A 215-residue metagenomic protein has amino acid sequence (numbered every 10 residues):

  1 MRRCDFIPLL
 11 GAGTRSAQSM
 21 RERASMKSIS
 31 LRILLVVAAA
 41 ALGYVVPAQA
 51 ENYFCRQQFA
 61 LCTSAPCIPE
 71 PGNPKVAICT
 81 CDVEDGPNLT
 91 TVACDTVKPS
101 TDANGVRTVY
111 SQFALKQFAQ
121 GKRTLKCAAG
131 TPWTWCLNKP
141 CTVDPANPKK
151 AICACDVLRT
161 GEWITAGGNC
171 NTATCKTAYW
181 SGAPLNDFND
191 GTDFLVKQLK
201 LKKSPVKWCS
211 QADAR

Functional and structural regions predicted by a protein language model:
M1-S25: Short hydrophobic alpha-helices and adjacent helix-cap/hinge residues
L9-L10, A39, A114, K207: Enrichment for repetitive, rod-forming helical segments
G13, L34-G43: Bacterial N-terminal signal peptides
S28-I29: Bacterial Sec-dependent N-terminal signal peptides
Y44-A50: Sec/Tat signal peptide C-region and signal peptidase I cleavage site
A50-R215: Mitochondrial intermembrane space
